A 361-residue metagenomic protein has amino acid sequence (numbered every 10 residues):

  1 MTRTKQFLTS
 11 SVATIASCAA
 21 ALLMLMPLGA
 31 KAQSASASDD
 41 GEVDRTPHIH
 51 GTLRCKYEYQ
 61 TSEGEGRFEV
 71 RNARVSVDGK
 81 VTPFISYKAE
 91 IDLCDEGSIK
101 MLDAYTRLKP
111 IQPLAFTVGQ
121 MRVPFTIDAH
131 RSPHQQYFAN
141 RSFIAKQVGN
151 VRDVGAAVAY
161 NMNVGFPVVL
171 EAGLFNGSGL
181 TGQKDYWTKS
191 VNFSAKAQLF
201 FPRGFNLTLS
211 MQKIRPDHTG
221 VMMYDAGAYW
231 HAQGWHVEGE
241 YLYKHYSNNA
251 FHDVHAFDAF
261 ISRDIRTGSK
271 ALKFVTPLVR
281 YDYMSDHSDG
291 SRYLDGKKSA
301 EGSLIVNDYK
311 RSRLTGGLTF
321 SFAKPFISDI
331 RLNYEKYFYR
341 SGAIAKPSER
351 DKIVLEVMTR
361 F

Functional and structural regions predicted by a protein language model:
T2-F7, L25-R54, F361: N-terminal periplasmic/intermembrane-space "pro-region" immediately following the signal or transit peptide
K5-L8, A35, R122, F200 (+1 more regions): Compositionally biased, intrinsically disordered low-complexity segments enriched in polar/proline residues
K5-T9, A13-S17: Sec-dependent signal peptide recognition, specifically the positively charged N-region followed immediately by
T14-P27: Bacterial N-terminal signal peptides
K31, V70, I99, V151 (+5 more regions): Short, solvent-exposed coil/turn segments
A37-G179, K189-V191, A197-N206, F260-S262 (+1 more regions): Outer membrane beta-barrel
T61-E63, T82, R107-K109, A129-R131 (+1 more regions): Outer-membrane beta-barrel pore domains
Q183-W187: Active-site cleft segment of glycoside hydrolase catalytic domains centered on the general acid/base Glu
